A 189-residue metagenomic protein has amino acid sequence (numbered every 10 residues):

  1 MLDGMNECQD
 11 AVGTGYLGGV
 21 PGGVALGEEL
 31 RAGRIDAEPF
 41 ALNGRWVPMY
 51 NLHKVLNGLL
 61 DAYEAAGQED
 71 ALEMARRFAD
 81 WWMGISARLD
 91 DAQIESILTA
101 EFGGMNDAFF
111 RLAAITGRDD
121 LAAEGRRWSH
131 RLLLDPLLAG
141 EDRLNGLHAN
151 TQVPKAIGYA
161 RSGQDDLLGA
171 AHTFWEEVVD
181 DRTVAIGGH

Functional and structural regions predicted by a protein language model:
M1-H189: Glycan-recognition and catalytic cores of secretory/periplasmic carbohydrate-active enzymes
